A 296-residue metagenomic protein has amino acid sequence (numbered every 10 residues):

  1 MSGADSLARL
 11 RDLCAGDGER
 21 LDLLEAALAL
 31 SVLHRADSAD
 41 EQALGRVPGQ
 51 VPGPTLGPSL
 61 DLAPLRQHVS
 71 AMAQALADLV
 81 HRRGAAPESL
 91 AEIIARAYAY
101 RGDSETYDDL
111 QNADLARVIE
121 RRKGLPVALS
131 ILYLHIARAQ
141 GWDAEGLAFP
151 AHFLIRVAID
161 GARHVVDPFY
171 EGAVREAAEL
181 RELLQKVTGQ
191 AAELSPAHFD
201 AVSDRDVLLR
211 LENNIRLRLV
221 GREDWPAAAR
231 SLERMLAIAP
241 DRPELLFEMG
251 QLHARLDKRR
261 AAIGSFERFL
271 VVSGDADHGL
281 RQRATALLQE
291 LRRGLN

Functional and structural regions predicted by a protein language model:
M1-N296: A structural boundary/capping signal
